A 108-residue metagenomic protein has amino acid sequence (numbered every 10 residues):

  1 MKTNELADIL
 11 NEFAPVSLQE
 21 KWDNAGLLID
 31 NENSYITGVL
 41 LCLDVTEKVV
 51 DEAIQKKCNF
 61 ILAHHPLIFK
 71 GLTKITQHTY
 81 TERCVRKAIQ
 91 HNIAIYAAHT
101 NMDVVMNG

Functional and structural regions predicted by a protein language model:
M1-G108: Hydrophobic structural segments
